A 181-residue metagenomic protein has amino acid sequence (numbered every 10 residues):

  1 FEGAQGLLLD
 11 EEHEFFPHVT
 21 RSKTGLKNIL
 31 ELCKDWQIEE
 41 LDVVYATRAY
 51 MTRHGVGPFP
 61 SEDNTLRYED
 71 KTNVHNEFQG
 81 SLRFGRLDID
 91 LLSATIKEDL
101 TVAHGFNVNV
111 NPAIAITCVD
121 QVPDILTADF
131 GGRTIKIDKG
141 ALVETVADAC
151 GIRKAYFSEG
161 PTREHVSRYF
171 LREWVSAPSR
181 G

Functional and structural regions predicted by a protein language model:
F1-G181: Non-transmembrane, aqueous-exposed alpha-helical and coiled segments at domain scale
